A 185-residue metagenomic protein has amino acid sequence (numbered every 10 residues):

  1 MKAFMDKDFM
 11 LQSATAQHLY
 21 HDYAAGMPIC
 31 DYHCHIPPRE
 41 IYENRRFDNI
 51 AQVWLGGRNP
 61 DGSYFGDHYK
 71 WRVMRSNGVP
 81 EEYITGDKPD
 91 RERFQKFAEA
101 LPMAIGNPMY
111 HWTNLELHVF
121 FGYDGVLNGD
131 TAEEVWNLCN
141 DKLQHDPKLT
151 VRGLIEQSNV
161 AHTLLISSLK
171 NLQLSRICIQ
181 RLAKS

Functional and structural regions predicted by a protein language model:
M1-S185: Metal-cofactor-binding active-site regions of metalloenzymes
